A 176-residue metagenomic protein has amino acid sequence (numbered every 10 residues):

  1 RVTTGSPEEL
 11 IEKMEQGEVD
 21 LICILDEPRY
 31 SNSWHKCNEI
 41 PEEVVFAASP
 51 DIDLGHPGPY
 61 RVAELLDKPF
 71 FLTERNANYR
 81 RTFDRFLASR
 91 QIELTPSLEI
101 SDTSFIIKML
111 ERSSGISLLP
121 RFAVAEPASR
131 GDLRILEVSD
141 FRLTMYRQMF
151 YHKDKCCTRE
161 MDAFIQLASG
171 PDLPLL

Functional and structural regions predicted by a protein language model:
R1-S31, I100: Central regulatory/effector-binding core of bacterial HTH transcription factors
R1-V2, A88-S97: A local structural motif
M14-E15, L65, K108-S114, M149: Hydrophobic residues within well-ordered alpha-helices
L25-S33, R85, S89, S104-L133: A ligand-binding cleft/hinge motif common to bilobed small-molecule-binding domains
S33-F70: Flexible hinge/capping segments at coil-to-helix
H35-V45, R121, R130-T144: Short beta-strand->loop
G55, P69-R90, C157-M161, I165 (+1 more regions): Secondary-structure junction motif
R134-L176: A late-sequence structural motif
